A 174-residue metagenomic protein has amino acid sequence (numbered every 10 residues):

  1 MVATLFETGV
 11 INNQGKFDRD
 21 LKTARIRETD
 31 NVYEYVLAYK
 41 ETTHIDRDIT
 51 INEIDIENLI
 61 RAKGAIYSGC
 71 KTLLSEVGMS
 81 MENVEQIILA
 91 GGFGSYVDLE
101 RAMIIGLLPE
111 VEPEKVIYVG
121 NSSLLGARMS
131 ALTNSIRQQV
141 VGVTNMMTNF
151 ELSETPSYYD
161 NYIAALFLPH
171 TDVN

Functional and structural regions predicted by a protein language model:
M1-N174: Helical "lid/coupling" subdomains associated with nucleotide-phosphate turnover
